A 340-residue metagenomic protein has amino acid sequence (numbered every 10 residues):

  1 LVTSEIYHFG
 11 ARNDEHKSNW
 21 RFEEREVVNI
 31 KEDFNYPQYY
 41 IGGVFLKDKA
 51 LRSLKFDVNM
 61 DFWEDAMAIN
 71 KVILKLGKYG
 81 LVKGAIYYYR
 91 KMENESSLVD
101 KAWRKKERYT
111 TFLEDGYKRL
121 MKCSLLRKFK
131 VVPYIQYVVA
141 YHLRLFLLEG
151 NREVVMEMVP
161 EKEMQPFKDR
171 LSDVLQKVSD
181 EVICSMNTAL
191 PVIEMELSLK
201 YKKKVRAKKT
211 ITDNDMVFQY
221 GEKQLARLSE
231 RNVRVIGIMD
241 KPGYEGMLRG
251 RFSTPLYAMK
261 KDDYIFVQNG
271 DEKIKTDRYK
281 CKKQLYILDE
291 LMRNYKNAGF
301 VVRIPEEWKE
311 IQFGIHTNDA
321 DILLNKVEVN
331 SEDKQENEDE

Functional and structural regions predicted by a protein language model:
L1-N19: Conserved donor NDP-sugar-binding/catalytic core segment of glycosyltransferases
H8-G10, E93, T254: Non-catalytic surface loops within mature trypsin-like serine protease
H8-G10, K47, Q268-N269: Residue-level signal for short segments within beta-strands and strand-turn junctions of well-structured beta-sheet
F9, K75, Y79, F146-E149: Phosphate/oxyanion-binding loops and surfaces in catalytic or ligand/nucleic-acid-binding neighborhoods
V27-K118, C123-P133, V139-H142: Conserved nucleotide-sugar donor-binding catalytic segment
F129-K130, Y134-E340: Non-catalytic N-terminal targeting/anchoring module and adjacent flexible stem/linker that precedes the structured
